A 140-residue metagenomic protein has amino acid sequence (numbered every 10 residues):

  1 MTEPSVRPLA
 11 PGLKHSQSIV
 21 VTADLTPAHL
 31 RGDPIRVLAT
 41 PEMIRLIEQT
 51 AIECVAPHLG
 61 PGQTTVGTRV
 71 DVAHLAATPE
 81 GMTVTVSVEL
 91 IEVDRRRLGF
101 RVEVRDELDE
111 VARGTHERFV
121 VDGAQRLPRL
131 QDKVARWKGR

Functional and structural regions predicted by a protein language model:
E3-A39: Catalytic strand-loop segment that frames the active site of acyl-thioester-processing enzymes
L9-S16, E42, R69, T83-T85 (+2 more regions): Intrinsic-disorder/low-complexity, polar/charged segments enriched in Ser/Thr/Lys/Arg/Asp/Glu/Gln
V20-T22, R105, E117-V121: Short beta-strand edge segments in extracellular beta-sheet folds
P34, L38-E42, G99, V121: Residues at secondary-structure transition points
A51-T85: Hydrophobic beta-strand-centered segment that forms part of the acyl-chain substrate-binding groove
V72-E107: Hydrophobic beta-sheet segments that form the core/acyl-binding groove of ACP/CoA-dependent acyl-chain-processing
A112, E117-R140: C-terminal output/interaction extensions
